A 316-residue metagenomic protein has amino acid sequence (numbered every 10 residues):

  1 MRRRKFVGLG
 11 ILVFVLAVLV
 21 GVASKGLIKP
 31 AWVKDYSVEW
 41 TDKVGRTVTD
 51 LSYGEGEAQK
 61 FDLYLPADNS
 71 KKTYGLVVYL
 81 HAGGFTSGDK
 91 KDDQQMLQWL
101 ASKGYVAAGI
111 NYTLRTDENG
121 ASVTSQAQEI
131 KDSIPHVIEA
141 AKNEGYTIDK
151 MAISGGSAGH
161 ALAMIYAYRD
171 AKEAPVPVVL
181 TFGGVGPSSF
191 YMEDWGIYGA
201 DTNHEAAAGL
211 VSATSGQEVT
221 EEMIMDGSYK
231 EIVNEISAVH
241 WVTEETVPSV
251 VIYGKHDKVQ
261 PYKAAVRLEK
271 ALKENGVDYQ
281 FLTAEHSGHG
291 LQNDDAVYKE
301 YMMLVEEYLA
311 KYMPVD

Functional and structural regions predicted by a protein language model:
K29-S70: N-terminal cap/lid segment of alpha/beta-hydrolase-fold proteins
P30-E39, Y168-G227: Hydrolase active-site cap/lid region
T73-G83: Short beta-strand element of the alpha/beta-hydrolase
G88-K90, M96, A108-K150, D294-E300: Catalytic nucleophile-loop/oxyanion-hole region of alpha/beta-hydrolase and closely related hydrolase-like folds
L114-R115, A284-L291: Histidine-bearing beta->alpha loop at or near hydrolase active sites
E245, V251-Y253, D257: Short beta-strand/loop motif that positions the catalytic acidic residue of the alpha/beta-hydrolase fold
K258-R267: Conserved alpha/beta-hydrolase "acid-adjacent" motif
V297-D316: Catalytic active-site module of serine/aspartate enzymes centered on a nucleophile-bearing elbow/loop
